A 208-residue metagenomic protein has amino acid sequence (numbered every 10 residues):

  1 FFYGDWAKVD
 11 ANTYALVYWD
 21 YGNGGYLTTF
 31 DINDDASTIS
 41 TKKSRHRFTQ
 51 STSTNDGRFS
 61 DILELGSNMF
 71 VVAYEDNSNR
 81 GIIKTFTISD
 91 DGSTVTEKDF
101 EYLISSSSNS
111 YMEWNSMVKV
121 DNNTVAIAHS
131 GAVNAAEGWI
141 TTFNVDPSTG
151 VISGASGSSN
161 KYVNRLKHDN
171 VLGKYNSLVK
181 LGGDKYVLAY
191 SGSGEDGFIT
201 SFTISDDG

Functional and structural regions predicted by a protein language model:
F1-G208: Extracellular, repeat-based ectodomains that mediate carbohydrate processing or recognition
